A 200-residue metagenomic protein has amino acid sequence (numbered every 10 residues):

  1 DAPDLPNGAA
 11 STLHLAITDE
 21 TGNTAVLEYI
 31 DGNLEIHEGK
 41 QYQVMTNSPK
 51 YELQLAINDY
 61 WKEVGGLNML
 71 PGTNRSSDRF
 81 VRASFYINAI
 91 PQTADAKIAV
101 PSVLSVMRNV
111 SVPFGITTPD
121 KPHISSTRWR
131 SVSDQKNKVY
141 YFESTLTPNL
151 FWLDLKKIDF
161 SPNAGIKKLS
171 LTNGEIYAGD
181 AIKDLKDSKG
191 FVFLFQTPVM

Functional and structural regions predicted by a protein language model:
A2-I17, N23: Secretory/export targeting leaders with adjacent low-complexity proregions
T18-M200: C-terminal, well-structured catalytic/ligand-binding subdomain of enzymes
